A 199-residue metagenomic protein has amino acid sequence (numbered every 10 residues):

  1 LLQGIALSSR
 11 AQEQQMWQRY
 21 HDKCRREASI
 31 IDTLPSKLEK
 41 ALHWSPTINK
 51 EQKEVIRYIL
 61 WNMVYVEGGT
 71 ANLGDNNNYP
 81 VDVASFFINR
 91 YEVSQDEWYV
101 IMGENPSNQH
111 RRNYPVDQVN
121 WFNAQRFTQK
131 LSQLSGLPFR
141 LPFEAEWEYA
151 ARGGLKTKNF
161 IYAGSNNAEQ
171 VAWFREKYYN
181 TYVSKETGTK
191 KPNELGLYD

Functional and structural regions predicted by a protein language model:
L1-L7: Classical Sec-dependent N-terminal signal peptides that target proteins to the secretory pathway
S9-A11: Boundary at the C-terminal end of the N-terminal hydrophobic targeting segment
E13-E27: Short N-terminal segments immediately surrounding and downstream of signal-peptide cleavage
K40-I48: Long amphipathic alpha-helical scaffold segments
K53-S107, V119-F122: A short glycine-rich, aromatic-capped structural motif
V66, N72, S107-H110, P115 (+1 more regions): Functional-site microenvironments in short loops/helix caps that host divalent-cation chemistry
